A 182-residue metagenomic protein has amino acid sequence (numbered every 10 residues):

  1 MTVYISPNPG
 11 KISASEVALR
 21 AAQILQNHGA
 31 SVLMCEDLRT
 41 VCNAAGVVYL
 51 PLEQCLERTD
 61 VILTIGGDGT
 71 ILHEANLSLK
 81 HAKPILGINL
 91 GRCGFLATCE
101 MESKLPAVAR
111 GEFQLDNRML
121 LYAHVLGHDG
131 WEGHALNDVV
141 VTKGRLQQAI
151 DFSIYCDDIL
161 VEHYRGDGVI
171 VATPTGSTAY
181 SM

Functional and structural regions predicted by a protein language model:
M1-V61, E100-D116, V125-G133: ATP/NTP phosphate-donor binding region
A14, G69-E74, T178-M182: Short glycine/serine/threonine-rich phosphate/pyrophosphate-binding segments that cradle anionic phosphate groups
L19-I24, L79-K80, D157: Short, solvent-exposed amphipathic alpha-helical segments in soluble enzyme and RNA/protein-processing domains
C42-L50, T59-I71, T142-E162: A short, flexible low-complexity segment enriched in Lys/Arg and Gly/Pro that occurs in N-terminal basic tails
T64-I65, T70-L90, L96-C99: Glycine-rich phosphate/dinucleotide-binding loop and adjoining beta-alpha-beta core of small-molecule
G91-D167: Catalytic core of DAGKc-family lipid kinases
G168-T173: AMP-binding/adenylate-forming core of the ANL superfamily
